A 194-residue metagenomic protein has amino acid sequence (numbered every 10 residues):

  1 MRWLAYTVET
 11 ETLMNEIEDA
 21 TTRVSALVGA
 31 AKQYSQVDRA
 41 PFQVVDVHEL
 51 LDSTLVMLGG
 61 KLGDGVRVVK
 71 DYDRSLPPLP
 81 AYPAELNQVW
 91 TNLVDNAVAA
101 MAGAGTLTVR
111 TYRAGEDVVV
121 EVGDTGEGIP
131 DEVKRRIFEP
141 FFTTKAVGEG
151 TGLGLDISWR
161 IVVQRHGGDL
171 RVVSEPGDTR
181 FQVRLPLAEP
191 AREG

Functional and structural regions predicted by a protein language model:
W3, T7-E11, P41-L55: A conserved beta-strand-to-alpha-helix junction within the catalytic ATP-binding
G65-P77, A114: Conserved catalytic submotifs in the C-terminal HATPase_c
A104-E116: Short beta-strand/loop element within the Bergerat-fold HATPase_c
D117, I129-F141: Short conserved segment of the HATPase_c
D124: Acidic ATP/Mg2+-coordinating residue in the GHKL
G154, S158-W159: Short alpha-helical Gxxx[C/S/T] motif in the catalytic ATP-binding
V162-V163: Detector for a conserved hydrophobic position within an alpha-helical segment of the HATPase_c
H166-V173: Glycine-rich ATP-binding loops of the HATPase_c
